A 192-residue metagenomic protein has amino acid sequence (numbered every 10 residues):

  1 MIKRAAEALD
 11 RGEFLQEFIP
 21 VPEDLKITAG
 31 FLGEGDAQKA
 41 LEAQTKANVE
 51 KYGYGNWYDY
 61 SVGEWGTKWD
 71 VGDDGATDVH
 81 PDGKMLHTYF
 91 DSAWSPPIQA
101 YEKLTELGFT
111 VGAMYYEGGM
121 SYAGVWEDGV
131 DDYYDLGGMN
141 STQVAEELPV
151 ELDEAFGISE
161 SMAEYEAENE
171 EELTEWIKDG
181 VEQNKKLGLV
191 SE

Functional and structural regions predicted by a protein language model:
M1-E192: Intrinsic low-complexity, intrinsically disordered or marginally ordered coil/linker segments
